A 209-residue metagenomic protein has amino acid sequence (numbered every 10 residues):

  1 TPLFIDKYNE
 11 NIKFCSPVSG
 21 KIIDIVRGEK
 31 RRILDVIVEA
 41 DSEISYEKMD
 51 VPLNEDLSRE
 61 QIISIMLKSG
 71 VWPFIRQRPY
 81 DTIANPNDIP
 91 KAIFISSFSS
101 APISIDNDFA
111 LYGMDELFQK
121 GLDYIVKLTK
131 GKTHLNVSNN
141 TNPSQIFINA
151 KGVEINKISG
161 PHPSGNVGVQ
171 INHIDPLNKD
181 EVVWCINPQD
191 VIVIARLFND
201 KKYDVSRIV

Functional and structural regions predicted by a protein language model:
T1-L3, V209: Generic structural signal for buried aliphatic residues
N9-I12, V26-V209: Buried, small/hydrophobic-residue-enriched core segments of structured protein domains
N11-S19: Short coil-to-beta-strand transition motifs
